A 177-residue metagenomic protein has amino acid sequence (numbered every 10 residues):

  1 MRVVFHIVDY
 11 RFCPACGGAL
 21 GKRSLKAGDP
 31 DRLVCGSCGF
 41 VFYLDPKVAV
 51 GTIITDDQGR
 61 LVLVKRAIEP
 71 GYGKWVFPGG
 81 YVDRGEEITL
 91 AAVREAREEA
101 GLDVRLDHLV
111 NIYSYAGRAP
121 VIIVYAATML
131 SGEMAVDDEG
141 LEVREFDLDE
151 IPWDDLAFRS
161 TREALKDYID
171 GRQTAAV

Functional and structural regions predicted by a protein language model:
R2-K47: Cys/His-rich short segments
R2-V3, D56-E98: Conserved Nudix-box catalytic region and its N-terminal flanking loop in Nudix hydrolases and closely related
R2-V4, A157-V177: Acidic/histidine-enriched, glycine/proline-rich intrinsically disordered or flexible terminal extensions
F12, R32, I53, L63 (+2 more regions): Conserved hydrophobic/aromatic beta-strand scaffold that supports enzyme active sites
K22-S24, D103-V110: A short coil-to-beta-strand element that immediately follows conserved catalytic motifs
D29-V76, V104, H108: N-terminal strand-loop-strand
Y113-M134, R144, A164, I169-R172: Active-site-adjacent beta-strand/loop module that shapes the phosphate/pyrophosphate-binding cleft
V136-L165: NUDIX/MutT-family hydrolases
